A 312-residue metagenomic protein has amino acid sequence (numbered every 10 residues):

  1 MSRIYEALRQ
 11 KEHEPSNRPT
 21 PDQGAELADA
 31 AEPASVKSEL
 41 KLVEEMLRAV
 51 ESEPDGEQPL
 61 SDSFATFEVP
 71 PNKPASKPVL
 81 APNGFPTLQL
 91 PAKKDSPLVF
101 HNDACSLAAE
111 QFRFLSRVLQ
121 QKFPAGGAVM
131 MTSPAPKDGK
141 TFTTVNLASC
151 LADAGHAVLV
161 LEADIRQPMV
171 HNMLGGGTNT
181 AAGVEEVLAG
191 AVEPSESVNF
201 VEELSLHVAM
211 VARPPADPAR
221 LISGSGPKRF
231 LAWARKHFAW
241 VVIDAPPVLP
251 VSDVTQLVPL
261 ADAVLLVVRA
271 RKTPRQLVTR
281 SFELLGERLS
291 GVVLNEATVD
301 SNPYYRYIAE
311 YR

Functional and structural regions predicted by a protein language model:
M1-R312: P-loop NTP-binding module
